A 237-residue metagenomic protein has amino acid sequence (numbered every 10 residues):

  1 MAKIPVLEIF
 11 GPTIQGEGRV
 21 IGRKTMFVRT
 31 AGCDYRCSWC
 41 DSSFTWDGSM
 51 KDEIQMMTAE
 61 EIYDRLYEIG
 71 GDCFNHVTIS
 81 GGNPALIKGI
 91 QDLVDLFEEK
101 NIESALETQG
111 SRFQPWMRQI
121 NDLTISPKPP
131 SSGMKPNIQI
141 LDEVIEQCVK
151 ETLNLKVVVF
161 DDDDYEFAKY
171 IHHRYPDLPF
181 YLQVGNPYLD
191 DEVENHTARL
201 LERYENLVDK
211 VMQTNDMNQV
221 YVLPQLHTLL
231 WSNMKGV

Functional and structural regions predicted by a protein language model:
M1-A31, Y35-S43, T214-N215, Y221: Flexible, acidic/Gly-rich N-terminal and inter-domain linker regions that tether and position cofactor-handling modules
P5, F27-R29, D41, T78 (+3 more regions): Conserved beta-strand segments that form the floor/walls of ligand-binding pockets within enzyme and binding domains
L7-E8, K24, R36-N121: Conserved Radical SAM active-site core
P12, T45-D47, P187-L189: A short, flexible beta-alpha/helix-coil linker loop
E17-R23, G48, N121-I125, V159: Short, mixed-charge, low-aromatic patches
G18, C40, S49-D52, F167 (+2 more regions): Short linear functional motifs in flexible/disordered or boundary regions
A31, G81, V159: Conserved residues at beta->alpha junctions
C73-N75, A85-V237: Conserved AdoMet/S-adenosylmethionine-binding subsite of the radical SAM
